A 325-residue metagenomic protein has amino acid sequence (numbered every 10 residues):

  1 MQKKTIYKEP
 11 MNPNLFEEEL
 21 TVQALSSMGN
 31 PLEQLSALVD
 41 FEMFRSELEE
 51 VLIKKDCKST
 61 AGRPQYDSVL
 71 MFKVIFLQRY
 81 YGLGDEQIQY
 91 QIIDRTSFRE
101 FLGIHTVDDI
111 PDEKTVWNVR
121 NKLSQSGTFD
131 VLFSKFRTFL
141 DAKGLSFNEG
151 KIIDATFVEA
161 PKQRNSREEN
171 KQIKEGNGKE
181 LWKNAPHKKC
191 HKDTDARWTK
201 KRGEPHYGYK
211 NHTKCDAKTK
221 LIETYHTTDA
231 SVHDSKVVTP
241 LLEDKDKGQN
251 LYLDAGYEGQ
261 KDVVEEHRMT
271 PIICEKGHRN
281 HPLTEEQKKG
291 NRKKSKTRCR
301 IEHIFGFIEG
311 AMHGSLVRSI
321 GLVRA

Functional and structural regions predicted by a protein language model:
M1-E50: Charged, often Cys/His-bearing segments associated with DNA-binding zinc-finger transcription factors
E33-F76, Y80: Basic, short loop/linker segments at the boundary and entry of helix-turn-helix/winged-helix-like folds
T60-V69, G203, S319-A325: Structural motif
D67, E86, Y90-I93, G103 (+1 more regions): Polybasic low-complexity intrinsically disordered regions
Y80, D94, F98, Q125 (+2 more regions): Short, well-ordered loop/turn and helix-capping segments at boundaries between secondary-structure elements and domains
R99-W117, P271-I273, R279-E286: Phosphate-backbone recognition surface of nucleic-acid-processing proteins
N170-G176, N250, A255-R324: Helix-centered, glycine/charged polyanion-binding patches within enzymatic domains that contact phosphate-containing
